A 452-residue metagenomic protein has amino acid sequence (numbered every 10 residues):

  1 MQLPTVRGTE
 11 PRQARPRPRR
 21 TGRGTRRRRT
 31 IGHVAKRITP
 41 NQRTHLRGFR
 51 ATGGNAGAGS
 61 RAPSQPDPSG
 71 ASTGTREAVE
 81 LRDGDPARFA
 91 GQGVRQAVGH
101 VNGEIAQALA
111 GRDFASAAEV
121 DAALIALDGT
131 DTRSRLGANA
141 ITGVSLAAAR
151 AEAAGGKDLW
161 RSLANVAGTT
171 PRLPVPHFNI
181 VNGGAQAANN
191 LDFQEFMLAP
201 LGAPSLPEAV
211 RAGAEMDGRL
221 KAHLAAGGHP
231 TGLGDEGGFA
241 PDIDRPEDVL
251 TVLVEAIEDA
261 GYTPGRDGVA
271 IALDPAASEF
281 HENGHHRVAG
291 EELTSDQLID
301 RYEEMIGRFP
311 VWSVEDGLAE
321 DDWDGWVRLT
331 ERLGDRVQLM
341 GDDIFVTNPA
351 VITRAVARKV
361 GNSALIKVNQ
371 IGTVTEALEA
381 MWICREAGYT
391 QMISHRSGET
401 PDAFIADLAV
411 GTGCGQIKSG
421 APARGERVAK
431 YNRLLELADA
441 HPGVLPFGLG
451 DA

Functional and structural regions predicted by a protein language model:
M1-R29: Compositionally biased, low-complexity flexible segments
R29-R50: Short, Gly/Pro- and small/polar-rich lid/capping loops
F49-A56, T132-A153, V175-Q194, D235-F239 (+3 more regions): Conserved phosphate/anionic-ligand binding catalytic regions in large, soluble enzymes, centered on
A71-K157, S162, V210, G238: Metal- or metallocofactor-binding catalytic centers and their adjacent structured scaffolds across diverse enzyme
P171-G234: Mobile "lid/hinge" segments at catalytic clefts and subdomain interfaces of large enzymes
E195-L206, P230-P246, A276-A289: Active-site-proximal beta-alpha loop/turn segments in soluble metabolic enzymes
E247-A452: Catalytic core of soluble alpha/beta enzymes
